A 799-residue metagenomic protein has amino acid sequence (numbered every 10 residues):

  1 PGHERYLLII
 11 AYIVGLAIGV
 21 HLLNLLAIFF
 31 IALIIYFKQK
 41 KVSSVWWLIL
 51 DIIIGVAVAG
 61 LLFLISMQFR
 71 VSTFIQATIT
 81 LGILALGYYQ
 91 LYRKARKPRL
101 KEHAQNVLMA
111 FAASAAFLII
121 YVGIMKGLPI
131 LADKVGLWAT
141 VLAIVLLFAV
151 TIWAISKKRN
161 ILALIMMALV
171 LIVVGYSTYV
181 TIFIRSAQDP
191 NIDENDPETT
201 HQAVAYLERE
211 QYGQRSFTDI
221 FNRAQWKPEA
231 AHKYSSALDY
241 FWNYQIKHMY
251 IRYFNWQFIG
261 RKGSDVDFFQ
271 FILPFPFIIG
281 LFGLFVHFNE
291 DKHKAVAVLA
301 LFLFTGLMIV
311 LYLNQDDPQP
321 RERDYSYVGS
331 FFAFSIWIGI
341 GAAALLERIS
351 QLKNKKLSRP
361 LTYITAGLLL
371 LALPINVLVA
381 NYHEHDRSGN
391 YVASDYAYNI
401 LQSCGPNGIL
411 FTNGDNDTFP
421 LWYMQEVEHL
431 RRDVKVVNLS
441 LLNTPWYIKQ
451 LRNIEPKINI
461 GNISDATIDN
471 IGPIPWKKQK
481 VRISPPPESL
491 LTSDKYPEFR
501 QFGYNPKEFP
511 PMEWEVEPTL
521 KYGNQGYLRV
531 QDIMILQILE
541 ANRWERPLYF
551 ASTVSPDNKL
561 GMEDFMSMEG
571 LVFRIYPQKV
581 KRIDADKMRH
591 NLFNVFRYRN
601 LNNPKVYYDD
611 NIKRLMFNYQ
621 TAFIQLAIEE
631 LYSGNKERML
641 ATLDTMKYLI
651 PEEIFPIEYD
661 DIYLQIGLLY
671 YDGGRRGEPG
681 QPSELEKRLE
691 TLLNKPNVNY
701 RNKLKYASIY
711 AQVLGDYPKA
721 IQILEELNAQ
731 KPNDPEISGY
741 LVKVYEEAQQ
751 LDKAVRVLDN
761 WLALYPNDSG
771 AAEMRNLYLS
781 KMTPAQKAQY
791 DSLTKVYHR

Functional and structural regions predicted by a protein language model:
P1-I9, A17, L22-Y327, A333-N407 (+8 more regions): ER/secretory pathway lumenal C-terminal domains and tails of membrane proteins involved in glycoprotein biogenesis
Y663, Y740-K743: Surface-exposed aromatic
I709, K743-V744: Hydrophobic face of amphipathic alpha-helices that form TPR/SEL1-like repeat modules and related alpha-solenoid
